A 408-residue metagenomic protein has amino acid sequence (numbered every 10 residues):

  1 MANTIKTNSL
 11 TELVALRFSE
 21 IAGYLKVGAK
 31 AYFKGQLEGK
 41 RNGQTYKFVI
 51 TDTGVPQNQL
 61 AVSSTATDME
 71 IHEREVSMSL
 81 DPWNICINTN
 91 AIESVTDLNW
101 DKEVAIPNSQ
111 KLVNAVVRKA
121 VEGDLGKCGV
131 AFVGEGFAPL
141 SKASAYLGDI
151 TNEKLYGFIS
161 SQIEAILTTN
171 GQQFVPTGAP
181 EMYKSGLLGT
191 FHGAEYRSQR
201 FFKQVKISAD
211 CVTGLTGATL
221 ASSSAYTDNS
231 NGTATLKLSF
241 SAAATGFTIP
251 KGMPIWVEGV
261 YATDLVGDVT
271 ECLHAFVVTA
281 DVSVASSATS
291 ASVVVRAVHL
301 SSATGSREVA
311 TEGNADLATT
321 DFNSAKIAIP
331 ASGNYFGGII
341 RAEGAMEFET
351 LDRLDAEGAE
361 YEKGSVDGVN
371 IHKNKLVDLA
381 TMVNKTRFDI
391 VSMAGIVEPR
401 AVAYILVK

Functional and structural regions predicted by a protein language model:
M1-M78, V402-L406: N-terminal "assembly arms/tails" that initiate or stabilize quaternary assembly in self-assembling proteins
A2-K34, I87-N99, V113-V130, K375 (+1 more regions): Short, Lys/Arg-rich flexible segments
T7-L16, L140, K154, F158-I163 (+4 more regions): Surface-exposed molecular-recognition determinants
F48, R74-P139, A145-I163, K184-F202 (+2 more regions): Long, contiguous amphipathic alpha-helices that act as assembly "spine/axial" helices in icosahedral shell and virion
G54, Q162-E164, V260-A262, H299-G305: Acidic glycine-/aspartate-rich tracts in secreted/extracellular proteins
P56-Q59, I166-T169, L265-V266, G395-V397: Short helix/loop capping segments that flank catalytic or ligand/cofactor-binding pockets
V113, T190, A280-V402: Internal mixed-charge
I166-R296, K408: Autoprocessing Asn-cyclization modules and mimics
